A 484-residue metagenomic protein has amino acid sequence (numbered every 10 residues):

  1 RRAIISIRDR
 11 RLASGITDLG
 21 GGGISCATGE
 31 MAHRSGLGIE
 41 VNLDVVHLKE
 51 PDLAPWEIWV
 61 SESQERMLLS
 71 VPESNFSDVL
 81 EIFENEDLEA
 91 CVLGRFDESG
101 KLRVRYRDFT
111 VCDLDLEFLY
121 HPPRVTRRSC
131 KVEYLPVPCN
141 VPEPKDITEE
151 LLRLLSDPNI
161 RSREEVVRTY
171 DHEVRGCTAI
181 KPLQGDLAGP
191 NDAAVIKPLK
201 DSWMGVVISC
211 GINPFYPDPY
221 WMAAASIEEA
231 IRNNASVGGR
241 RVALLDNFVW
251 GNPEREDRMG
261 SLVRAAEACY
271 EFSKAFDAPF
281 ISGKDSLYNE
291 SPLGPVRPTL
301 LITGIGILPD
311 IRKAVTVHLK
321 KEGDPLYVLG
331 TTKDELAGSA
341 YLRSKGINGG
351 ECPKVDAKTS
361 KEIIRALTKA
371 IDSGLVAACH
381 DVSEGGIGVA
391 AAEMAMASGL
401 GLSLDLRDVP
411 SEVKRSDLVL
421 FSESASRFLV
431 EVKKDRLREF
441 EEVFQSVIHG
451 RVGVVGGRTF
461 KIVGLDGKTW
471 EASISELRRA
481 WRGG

Functional and structural regions predicted by a protein language model:
A3-I4: C-terminal ends of transmembrane helices
A13, G20-R163, A265-A268, F272 (+5 more regions): Glycine-/charge-enriched secondary-structure boundary and capping motifs
V132-A378, S383-G388, A392-V413: Non-catalytic terminal/interface segments that mediate subunit docking, oligomerization, and allosteric communication
